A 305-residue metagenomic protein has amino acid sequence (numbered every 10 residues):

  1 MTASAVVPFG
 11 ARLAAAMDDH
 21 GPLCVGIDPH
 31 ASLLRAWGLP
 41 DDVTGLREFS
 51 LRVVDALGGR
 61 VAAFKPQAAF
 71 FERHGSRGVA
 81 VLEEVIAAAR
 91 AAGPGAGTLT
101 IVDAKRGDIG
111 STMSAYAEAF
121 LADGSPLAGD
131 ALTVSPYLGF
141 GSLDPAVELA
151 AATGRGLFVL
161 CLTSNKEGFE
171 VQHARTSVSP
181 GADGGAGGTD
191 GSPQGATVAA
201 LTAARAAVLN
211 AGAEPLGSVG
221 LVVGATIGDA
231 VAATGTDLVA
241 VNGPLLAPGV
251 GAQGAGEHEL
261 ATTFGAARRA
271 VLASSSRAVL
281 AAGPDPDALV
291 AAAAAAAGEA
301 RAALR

Functional and structural regions predicted by a protein language model:
T2-I101, A288-R305: Conserved N-terminal beta1-alpha1 strand-loop-helix module at the mouth
M17-D18, V54-R60, A87-G95, V147-T153 (+2 more regions): Acidic (Asp/Glu)-rich catalytic clusters
D19-L23, G59-A62, P94-T98, A128-D130 (+4 more regions): Short, well-ordered coil/turn segments that N-cap beta-strands
V25, F64, D103, L132 (+2 more regions): Conserved, mostly hydrophobic/aromatic
R47, L221, A225-S274, A278-V279: A C-terminal functional module that forms or caps the active site or interfaces directly with catalytic machinery
K65-A68, R73-H74, I101, G129-G139 (+3 more regions): Catalytic beta/alpha-barrel core
R73-A88, I109-M113, L138-A151, T226-G235 (+1 more regions): Active-site-adjacent beta->alpha loops and helix N-cap segments on the catalytic face of soluble alpha/beta enzymes
D108-G220: Conserved anion-binding
